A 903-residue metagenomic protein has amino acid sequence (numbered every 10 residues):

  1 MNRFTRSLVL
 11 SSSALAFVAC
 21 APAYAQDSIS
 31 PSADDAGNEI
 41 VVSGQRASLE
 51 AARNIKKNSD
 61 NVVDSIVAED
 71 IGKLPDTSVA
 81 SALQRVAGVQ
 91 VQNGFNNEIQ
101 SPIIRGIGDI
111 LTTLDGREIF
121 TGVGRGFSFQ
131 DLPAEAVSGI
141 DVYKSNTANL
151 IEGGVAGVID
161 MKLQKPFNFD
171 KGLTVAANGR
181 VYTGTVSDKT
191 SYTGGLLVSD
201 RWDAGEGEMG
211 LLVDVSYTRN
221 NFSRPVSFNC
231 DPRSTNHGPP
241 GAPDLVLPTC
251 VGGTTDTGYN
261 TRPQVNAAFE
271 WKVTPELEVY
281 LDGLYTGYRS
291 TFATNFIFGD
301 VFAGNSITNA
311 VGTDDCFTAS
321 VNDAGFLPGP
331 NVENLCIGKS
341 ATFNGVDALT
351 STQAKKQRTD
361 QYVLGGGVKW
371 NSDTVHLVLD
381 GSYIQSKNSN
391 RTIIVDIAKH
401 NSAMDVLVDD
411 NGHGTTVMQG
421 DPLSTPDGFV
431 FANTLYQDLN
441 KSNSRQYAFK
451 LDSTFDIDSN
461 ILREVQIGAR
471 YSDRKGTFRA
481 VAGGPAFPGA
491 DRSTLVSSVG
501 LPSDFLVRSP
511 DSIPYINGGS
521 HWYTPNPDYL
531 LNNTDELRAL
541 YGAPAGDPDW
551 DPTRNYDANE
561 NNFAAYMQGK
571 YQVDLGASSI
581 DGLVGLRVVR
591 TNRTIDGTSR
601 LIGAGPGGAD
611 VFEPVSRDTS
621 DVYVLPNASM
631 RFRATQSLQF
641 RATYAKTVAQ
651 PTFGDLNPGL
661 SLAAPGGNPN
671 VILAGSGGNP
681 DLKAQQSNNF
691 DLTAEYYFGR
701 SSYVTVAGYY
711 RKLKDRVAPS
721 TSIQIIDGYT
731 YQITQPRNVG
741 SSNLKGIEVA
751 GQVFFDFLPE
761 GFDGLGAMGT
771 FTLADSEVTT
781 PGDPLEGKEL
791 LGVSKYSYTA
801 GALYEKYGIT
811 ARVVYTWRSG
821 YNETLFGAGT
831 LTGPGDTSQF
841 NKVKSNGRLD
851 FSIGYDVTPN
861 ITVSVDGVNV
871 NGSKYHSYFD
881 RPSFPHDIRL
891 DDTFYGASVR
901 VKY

Functional and structural regions predicted by a protein language model:
V41-G72, Q100-S101, I110, I119: N-terminal periplasmic "start-of-domain" segments of outer-membrane beta-barrel proteins
A80-T121: Extracytoplasmic beta-strand/coil segments of soluble accessory domains associated with Gram-negative outer-membrane
R117-S145: Short acidic/polar hinge/loop motifs at secondary-structure boundaries that mediate gating or recognition
P166-L173, D203-M209, E276, T374-V378 (+7 more regions): Short loop/turn motifs that connect adjacent beta-strands in outer-membrane beta-barrel proteins
S187-V332, L349, K356-D373, P626-S629: Transmembrane beta-barrel wall of Gram-negative outer-membrane proteins
T350-Q361, R554-E560, V648-L713, Y729-F754 (+4 more regions): Outer-membrane beta-barrel signature, preferentially recognizing the C-terminal barrel domain of Gram-negative
G708-L713, S720-Q724, Y729-G827, N871: Gram-negative outer-membrane beta-barrel transporters
L765, W817-L831, G854-Y903: C-terminal beta-signal and adjacent terminal beta-strands/loops of Gram-negative outer-membrane beta-barrel proteins
